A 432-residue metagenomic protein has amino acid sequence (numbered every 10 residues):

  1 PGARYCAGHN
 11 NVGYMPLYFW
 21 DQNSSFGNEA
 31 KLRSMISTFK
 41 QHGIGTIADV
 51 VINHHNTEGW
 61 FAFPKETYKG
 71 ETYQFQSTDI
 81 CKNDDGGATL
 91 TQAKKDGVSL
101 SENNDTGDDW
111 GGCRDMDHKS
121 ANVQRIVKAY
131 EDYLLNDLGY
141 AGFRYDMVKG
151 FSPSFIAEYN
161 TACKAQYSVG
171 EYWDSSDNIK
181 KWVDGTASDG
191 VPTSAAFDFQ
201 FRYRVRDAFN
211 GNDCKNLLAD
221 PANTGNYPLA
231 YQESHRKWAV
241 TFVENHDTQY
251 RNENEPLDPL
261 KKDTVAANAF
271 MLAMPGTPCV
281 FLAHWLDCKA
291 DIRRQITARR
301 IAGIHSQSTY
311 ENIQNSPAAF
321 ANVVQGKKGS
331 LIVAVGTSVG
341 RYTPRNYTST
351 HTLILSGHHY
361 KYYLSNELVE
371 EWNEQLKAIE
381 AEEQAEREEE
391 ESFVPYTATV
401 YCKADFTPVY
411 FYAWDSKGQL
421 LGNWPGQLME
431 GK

Functional and structural regions predicted by a protein language model:
P1-L138, S154-K181, A196, Q200-A208 (+1 more regions): Substrate-binding/active-site clefts of carbohydrate-active enzymes
A3, S338-V339, S416-G418: Acidic glycine-/aspartate-rich tracts in secreted/extracellular proteins
N11-M15, I36-T38, I44, A129-E391: Active-site-proximal helices and loops of the catalytic beta/alpha 8
T337-G340, K403-V409: Short proline/glycine-enriched turn/loop motifs at strand-loop junctions of beta-rich domains
L355-S356, Y401-K403, W414: A structural detector for beta-sheet-dominated domains
V394-A398: Structural beta-strand segments of beta-rich domains
D405-K432: Aromatic-rich carbohydrate-binding modules that target alpha-glucans
